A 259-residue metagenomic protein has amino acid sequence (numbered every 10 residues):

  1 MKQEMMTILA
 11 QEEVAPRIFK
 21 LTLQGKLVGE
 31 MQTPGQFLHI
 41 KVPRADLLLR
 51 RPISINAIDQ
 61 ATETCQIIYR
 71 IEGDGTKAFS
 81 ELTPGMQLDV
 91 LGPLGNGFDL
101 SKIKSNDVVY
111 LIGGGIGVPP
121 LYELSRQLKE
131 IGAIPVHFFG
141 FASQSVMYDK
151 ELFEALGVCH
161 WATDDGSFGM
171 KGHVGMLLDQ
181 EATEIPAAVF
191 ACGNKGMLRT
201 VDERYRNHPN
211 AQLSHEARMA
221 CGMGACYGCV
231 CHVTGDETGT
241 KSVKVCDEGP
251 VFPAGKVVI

Functional and structural regions predicted by a protein language model:
K2-P84: Ferredoxin-reductase
A10, A57, W161-T163, L213-H215 (+1 more regions): Structural signal for conserved beta-strand scaffold positions within catalytic alpha/beta enzyme cores
P43-L47, G92-G97, G235: Short, charged beta-turn/beta-strand-edge "cap" motif at the junction between a beta-strand and an adjacent loop
D74-R218: FNR/FR-type flavoprotein reductase catalytic core
V174, F252-I259: A charged, well-structured terminal subsegment
E216-P250: Local cysteine-cluster metal-coordination motifs and their immediate loop/turn environment, predominantly Fe-S cluster
